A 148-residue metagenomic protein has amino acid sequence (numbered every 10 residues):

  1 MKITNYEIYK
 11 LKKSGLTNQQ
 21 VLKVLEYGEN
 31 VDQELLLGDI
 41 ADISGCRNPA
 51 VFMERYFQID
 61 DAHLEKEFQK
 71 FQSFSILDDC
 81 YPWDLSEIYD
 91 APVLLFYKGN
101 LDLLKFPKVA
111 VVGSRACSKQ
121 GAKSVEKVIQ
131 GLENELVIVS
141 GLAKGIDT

Functional and structural regions predicted by a protein language model:
M1-Q130: Short, positively charged patches
K70-Q72, E135-I138: Short active-site oxyanion
F96, I138-V139: Structural detector of well-ordered beta-strand residues that form the stable sheet scaffold of enzyme domains
V112, V139-L142: Structural motif
I129-L132, L142: Cleft-lining beta-strand/loop regions that shape enzyme active-site pockets
I146-T148: Short, well-ordered alpha-helical microsegments
